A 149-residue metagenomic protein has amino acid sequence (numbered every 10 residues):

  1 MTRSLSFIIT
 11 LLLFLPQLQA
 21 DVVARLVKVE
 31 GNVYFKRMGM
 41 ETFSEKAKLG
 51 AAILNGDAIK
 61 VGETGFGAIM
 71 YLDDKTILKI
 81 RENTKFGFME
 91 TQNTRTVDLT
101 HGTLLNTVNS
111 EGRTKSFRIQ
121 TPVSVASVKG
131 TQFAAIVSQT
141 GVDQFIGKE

Functional and structural regions predicted by a protein language model:
M1-T2: N-terminal secretory signal peptides that target proteins for export/translocation
S6-F14: Bacterial N-terminal signal peptides
A20-E149: Flexible, surface-exposed loop/linker segments and immediately adjacent secondary-structure boundaries
